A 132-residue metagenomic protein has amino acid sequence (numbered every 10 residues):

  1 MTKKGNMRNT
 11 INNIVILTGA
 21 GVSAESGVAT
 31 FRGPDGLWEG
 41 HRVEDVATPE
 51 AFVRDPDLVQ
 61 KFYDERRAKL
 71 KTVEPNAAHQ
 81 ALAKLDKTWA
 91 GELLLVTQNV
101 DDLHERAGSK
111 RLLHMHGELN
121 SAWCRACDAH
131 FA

Functional and structural regions predicted by a protein language model:
T2-A132: Conserved catalytic core of sirtuin-type NAD+-dependent deacylases
